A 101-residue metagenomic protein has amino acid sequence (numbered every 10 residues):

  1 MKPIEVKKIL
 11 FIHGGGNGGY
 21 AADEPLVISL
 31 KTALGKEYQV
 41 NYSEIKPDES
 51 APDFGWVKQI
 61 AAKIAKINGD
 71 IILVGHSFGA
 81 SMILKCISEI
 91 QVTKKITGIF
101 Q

Functional and structural regions predicted by a protein language model:
I4, G69, K94: Structured loop/turn residues at beta-strand edges in well-structured enzyme cores
V6-N68: Active-site catalytic motif of lipid deacylating hydrolases and related acyltransferases
K8, D70-I72, G98: Structural motif
A21-A22, M82-K85: Short glycine-/acidic-enriched loop or helix-start segments at secondary-structure transitions that form or flank
L34, C86-I90: Aromatic pocket-lining residues of Rossmann-like dinucleotide-binding sites
V40, I71, I90: Hydrophobic anchor at the start of a short beta-strand that flanks the dinucleotide cofactor-binding loop
V74-I83: Gly/Ala-rich beta-loop-alpha elbow adjacent to hydrolase catalytic centers
T93-Q101: A conserved short beta-strand
